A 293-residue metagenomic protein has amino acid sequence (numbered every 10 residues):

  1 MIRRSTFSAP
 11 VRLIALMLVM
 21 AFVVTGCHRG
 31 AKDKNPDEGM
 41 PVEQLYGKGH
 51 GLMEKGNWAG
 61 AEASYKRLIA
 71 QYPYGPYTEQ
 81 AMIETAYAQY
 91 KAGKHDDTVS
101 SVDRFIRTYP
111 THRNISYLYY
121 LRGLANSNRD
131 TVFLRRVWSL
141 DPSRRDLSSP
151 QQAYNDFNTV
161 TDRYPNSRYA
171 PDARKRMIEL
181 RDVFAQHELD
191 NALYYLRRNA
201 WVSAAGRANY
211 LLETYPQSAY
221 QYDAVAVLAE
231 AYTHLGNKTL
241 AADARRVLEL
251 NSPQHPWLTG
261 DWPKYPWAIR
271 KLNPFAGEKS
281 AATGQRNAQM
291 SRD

Functional and structural regions predicted by a protein language model:
I2-F7, V24-D293: Acidic, polar-rich low-complexity tracts and alpha-helical solenoid repeat scaffolds
I14-V23: Bacterial N-terminal signal peptides
